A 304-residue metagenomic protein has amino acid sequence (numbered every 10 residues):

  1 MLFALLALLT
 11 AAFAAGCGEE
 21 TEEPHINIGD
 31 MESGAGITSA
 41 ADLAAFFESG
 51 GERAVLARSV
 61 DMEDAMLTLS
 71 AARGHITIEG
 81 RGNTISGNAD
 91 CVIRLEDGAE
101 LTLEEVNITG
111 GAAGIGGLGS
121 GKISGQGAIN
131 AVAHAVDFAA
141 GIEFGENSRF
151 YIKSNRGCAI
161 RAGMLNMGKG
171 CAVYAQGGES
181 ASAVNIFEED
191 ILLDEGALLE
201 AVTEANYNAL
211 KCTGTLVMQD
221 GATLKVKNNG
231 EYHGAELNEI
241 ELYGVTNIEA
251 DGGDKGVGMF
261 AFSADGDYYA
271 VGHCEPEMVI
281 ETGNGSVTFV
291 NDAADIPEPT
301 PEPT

Functional and structural regions predicted by a protein language model:
M1-L8: Sec-dependent N-terminal signal peptides
F13-G16: C-terminal motif of bacterial Sec signal peptides marking the signal peptidase cleavage site
E20-A45, C171, A197, D220-P303: Extracellular/surface-exposed low-complexity segments
I37, F46-M62, H75-R81: Glycine-rich repeat segments that build the extracellular carbohydrate-interaction surface of secreted and virion
M62-T77, S86-L103, T109-K122, A133-G141 (+4 more regions): Extracellular beta-strand-rich solenoid/capping regions of secreted or surface-exposed proteins that bind or remodel
E63-A65, N88, T109-G111, A131-H134 (+8 more regions): Surface-exposed loop/turn segments connecting beta-strands in extracellular beta-rich domains
I78-G80, E100-E105, G121-G125, I142-N147 (+6 more regions): All-beta strand scaffolds that present successive hydrophobic residues in beta-strands
A135-V136, S148, G157-I160, A181-A183 (+2 more regions): Periodic small-residue-enriched repeat registers in elongated scaffold domains
